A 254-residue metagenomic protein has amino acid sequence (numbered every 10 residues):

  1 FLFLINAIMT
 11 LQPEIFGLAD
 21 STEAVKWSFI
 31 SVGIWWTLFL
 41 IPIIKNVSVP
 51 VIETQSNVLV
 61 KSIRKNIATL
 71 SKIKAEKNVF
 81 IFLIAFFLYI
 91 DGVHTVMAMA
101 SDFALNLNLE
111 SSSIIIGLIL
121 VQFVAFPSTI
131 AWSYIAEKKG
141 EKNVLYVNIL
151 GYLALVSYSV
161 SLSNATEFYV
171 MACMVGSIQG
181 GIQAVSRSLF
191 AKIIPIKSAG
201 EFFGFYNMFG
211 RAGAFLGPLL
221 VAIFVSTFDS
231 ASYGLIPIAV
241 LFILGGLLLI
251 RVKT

Functional and structural regions predicted by a protein language model:
I8-I34, I223-F242: A membrane-interface helix-boundary motif in multi-pass transporters
W35-N46, I236-T254: Multi-pass alpha-helical transporter architecture, strongest for 12-TM Major Facilitator/SLC carriers used
S48-L83: Juxtamembrane intracellular "pre-TM" segments in multi-pass secondary transporters
A98-I114: Short amphipathic helix-loop junctions that connect adjacent transmembrane helices in Major Facilitator Superfamily/SLC
P127-E141, V225: Helix-to-loop junctions at the C-terminal end of transmembrane segments in multipass secondary transporters
N143-Y158: Structural signature of the two symmetry-related core transmembrane helices
V160-M171: Helix-loop junctions at membrane interfaces in 12-TM secondary transporters
G181-P195: Intracellular juxtamembrane helix-capping segments at the cytosolic ends of symmetry-related transmembrane helices
